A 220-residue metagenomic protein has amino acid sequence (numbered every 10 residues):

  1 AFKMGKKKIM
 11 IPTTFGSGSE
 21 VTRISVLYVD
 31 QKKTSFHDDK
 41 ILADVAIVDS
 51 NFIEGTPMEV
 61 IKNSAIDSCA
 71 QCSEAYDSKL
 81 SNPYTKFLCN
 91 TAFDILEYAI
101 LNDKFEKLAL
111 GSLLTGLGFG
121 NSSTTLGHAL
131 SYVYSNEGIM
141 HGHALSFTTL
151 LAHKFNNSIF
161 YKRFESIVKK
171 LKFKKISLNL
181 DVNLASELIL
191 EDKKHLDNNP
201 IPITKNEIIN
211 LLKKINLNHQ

Functional and structural regions predicted by a protein language model:
A1-K7, F119-S122, N136-I139, K154-F155: Alpha-helix C-terminal capping segments
A1-Y28, H37: Small-residue-rich beta-alpha loop regions that form the catalytic core of phosphotransfer and lipid-active enzymes
T13-G16, F52, L150-F155: Acidic, glycine-rich active-site loops and adjacent beta-strand->loop/helix elements that engage anionic groups
I24-S122: Carboxylate- and glycine-rich phosphate/diphosphate-binding segment that chelates Mg2+/Mn2+
C69-S73, L108-G116, L130, T149 (+2 more regions): Short alpha-helical scaffolding segments that buttress acidic/His motifs in well-ordered protein cores
T125, A129-N183: Active-site pocket-lining segment
Y161-Q220: C-terminal charged capping/lid subdomain of soluble metabolic enzymes
